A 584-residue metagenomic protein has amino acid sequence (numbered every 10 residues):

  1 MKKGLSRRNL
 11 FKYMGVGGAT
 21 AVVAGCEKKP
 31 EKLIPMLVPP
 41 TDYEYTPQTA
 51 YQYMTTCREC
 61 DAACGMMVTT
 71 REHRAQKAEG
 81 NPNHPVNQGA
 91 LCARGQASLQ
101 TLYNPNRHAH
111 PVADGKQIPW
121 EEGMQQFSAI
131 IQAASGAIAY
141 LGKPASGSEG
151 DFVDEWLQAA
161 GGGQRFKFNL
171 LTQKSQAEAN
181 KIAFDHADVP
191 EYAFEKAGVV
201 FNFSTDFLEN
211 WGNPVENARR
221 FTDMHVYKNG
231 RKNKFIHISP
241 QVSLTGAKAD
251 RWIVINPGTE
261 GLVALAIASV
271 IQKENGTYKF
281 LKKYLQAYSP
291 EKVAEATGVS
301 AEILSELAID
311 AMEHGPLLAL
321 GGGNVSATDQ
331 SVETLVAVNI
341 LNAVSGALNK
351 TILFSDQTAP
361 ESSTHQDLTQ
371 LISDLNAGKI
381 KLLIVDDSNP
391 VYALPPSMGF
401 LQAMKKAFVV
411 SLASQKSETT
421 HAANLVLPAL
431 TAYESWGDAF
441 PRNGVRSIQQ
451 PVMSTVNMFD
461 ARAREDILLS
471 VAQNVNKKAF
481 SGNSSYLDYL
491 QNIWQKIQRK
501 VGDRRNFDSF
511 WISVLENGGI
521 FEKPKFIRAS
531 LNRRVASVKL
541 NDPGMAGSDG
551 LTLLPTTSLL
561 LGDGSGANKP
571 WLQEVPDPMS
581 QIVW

Functional and structural regions predicted by a protein language model:
M1-E274, K283, E291, S300-E302 (+1 more regions): N-terminal export/assembly segments and adjacent metallocofactor-ligating motifs of anaerobic energy-metabolism
K3, K12, D61, E149 (+18 more regions): Active-site-proximal structural scaffolding
Y13, G17, M67, Q126 (+18 more regions): Generic, well-ordered alpha-helical scaffold segments in large soluble proteins
M54, D154, N202-K248, L348 (+4 more regions): A cross-kingdom feature strongest in bacterial/archaeal respiratory oxidoreductases
Q76, L304, L318-A319, L348-F354 (+4 more regions): Acidic/polar loop patches that form or flank catalytic/metal-binding clefts of enzymes that bind anionic ligands
L141-A145, S204-T205, G321-N324, V385-N389: Structural motif
R251-I253, P257-S373, I497, G502: Active-site phosphate/pyrophosphate-binding segments
S269, K273-T297, T455-R528: N-terminal leader/propeptide and maturation segments of large enzyme subunits in energy/redox metabolism and hydrolases
